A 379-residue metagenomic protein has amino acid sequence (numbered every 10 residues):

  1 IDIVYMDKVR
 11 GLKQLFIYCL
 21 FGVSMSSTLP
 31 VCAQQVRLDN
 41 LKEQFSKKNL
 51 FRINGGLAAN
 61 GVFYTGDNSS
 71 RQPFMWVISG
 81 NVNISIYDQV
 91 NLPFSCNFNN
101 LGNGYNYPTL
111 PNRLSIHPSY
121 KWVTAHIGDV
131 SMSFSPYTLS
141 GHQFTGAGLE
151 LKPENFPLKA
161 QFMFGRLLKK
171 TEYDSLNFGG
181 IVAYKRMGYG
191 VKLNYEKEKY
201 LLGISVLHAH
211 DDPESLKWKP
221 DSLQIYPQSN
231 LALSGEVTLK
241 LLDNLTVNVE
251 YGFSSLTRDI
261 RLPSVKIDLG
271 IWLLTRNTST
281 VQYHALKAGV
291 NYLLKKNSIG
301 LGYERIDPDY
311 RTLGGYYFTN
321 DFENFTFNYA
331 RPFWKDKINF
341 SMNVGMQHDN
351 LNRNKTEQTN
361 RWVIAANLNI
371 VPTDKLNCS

Functional and structural regions predicted by a protein language model:
D7-C19: Bacterial N-terminal signal peptides that target proteins for export
Y18-S27: Bacterial N-terminal signal peptides
V31-Q35: Boundary at the C-terminal end of the N-terminal hydrophobic targeting segment
V36-N68, Q72-F74, D88-F94, P118-I127 (+3 more regions): Transmembrane beta-strand segments of Gram-negative outer membrane beta-barrel proteins
N60-G66, N97-G104, V130-Y137, G165-L176 (+5 more regions): Sequence/structural signature of outer-membrane beta-barrel proteins
R71-S79, T109, L202, V206-H208 (+2 more regions): Exposed, low-structure sequence patches enriched in small/polar residues
C96-L167, Y292, S298, R305-P308: Outer membrane beta-barrel
F164-S229, L241: Hydrophobic, small-residue-rich alpha-helical packing segments that form membrane-like cores
